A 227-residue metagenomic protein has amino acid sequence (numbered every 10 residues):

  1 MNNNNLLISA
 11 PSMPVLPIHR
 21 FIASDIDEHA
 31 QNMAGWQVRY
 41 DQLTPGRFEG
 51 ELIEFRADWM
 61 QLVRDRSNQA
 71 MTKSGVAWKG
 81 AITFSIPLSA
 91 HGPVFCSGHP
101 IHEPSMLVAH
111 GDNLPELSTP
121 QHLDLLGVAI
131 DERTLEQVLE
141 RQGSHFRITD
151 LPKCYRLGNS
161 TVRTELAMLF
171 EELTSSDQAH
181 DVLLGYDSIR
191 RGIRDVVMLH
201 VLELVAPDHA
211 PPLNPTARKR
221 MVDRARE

Functional and structural regions predicted by a protein language model:
N2-R47, P93-E227: Alpha-helical bundle regulatory/interaction domains
P17, A23, L43-A77: Conserved short histidine dyad/triad with adjacent acidic residue
E54, L62-R64, F84, M106-V108 (+1 more regions): Conserved hydrophobic/aromatic beta-strand scaffold that supports enzyme active sites
R64-R66, I86, T119: Residue-level recognition of conserved beta-strand positions in structured domain cores
S67-N68, P87-S89, I130-D131: Solvent-exposed residues in well-ordered beta-strands and their adjoining turns, especially edge/terminal strands
G75-W78, T119-Q121: Short glycine/proline-enriched turns and hinge-like loops at secondary-structure junctions
A77-P93: Short, conserved beta-strand element in jelly-roll/cupin
